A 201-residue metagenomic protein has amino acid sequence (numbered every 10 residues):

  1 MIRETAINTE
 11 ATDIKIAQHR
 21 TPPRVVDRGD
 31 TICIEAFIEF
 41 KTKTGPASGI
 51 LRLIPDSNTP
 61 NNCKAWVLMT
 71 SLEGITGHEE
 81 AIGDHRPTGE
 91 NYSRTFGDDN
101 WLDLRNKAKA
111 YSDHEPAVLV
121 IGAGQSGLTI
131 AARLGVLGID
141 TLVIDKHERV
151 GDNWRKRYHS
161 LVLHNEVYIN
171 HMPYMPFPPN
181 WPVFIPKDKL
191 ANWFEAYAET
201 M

Functional and structural regions predicted by a protein language model:
M1-D30: A solvent-exposed, acidic/Ser-Thr-rich amphipathic alpha-helical stretch
R20-W66, I185-M201: Feature captures the FAD/FMN-dependent oxidoreductase FAD-binding
E39, K43-K107: Short beta-strand edge/turn micro-motifs at domain boundaries
E73, S126, E148-R149: Short, solvent-exposed loop/turn segments at secondary-structure junctions
W101-S112, M172-P179: Short glycine/proline-rich turn/loop motifs
A108-I144: N-terminal Rossmann-like FAD-binding beta1-loop-alpha1 element of flavoenzymes
R133-Y168: N-terminal FAD cofactor-binding segment of flavoenzymes
R155-N192: Glycine-rich active-site loop/strand segments that organize a redox cofactor
